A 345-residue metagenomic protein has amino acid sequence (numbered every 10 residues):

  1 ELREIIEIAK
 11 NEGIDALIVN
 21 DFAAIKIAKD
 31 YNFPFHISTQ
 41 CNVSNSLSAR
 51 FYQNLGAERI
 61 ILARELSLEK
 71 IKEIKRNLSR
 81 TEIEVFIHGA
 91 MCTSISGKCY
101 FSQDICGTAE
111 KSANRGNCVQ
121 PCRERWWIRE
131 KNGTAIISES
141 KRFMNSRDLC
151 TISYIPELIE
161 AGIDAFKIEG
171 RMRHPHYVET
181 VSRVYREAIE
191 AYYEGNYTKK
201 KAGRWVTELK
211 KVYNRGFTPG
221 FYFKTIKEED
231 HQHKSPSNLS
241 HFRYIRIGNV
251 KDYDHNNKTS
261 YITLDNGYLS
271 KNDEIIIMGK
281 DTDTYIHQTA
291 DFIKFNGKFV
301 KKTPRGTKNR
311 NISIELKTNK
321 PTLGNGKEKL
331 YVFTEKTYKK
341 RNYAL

Functional and structural regions predicted by a protein language model:
E1-V43, L47, I61-E65, E69-K167 (+3 more regions): Active-site pocket-lining/capping segments in soluble small-molecule metabolic enzymes
G56-A57: As written
